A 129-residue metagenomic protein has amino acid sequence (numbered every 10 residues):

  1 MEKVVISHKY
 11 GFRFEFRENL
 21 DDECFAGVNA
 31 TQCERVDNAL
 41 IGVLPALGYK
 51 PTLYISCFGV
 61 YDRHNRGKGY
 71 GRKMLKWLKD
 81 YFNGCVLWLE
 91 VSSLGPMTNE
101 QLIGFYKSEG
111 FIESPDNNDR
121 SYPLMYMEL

Functional and structural regions predicted by a protein language model:
M1-C57: Acetyl-CoA-dependent GNAT
Y49-K50, N118-P123: Short acidic/glycine-enriched loop/turn segments that link adjacent beta-strands
F58-R66, L94: A short, internal acetyl-CoA/4′-phosphopantetheine-binding micro-motif in the GNAT/acyltransferase core
G67-D80: Conserved acetyl-CoA-binding loop-helix of GNAT-fold acetyltransferases
M74, M125-M127: Methionine-biased hydrophobic packing positions in alpha-helices, especially within tandem helical repeat solenoids
M74, W88, F105-S108: Short, compact, well-ordered microdomains
D80-M97: Conserved GNAT acetyl-CoA-binding A-motif
S93-D116: Conserved active-site alpha-helix within GNAT-family acetyltransferase domains
